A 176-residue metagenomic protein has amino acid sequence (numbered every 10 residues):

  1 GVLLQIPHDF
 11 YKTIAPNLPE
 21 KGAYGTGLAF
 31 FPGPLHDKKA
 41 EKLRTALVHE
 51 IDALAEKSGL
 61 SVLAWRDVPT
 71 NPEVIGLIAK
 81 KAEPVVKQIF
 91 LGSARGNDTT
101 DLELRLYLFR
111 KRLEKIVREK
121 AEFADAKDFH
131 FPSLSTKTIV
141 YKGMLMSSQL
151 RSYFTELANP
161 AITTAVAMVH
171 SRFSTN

Functional and structural regions predicted by a protein language model:
G1-N176: N-terminal segments that mediate ammonia production and transfer in glutamine-dependent amidotransferase systems
